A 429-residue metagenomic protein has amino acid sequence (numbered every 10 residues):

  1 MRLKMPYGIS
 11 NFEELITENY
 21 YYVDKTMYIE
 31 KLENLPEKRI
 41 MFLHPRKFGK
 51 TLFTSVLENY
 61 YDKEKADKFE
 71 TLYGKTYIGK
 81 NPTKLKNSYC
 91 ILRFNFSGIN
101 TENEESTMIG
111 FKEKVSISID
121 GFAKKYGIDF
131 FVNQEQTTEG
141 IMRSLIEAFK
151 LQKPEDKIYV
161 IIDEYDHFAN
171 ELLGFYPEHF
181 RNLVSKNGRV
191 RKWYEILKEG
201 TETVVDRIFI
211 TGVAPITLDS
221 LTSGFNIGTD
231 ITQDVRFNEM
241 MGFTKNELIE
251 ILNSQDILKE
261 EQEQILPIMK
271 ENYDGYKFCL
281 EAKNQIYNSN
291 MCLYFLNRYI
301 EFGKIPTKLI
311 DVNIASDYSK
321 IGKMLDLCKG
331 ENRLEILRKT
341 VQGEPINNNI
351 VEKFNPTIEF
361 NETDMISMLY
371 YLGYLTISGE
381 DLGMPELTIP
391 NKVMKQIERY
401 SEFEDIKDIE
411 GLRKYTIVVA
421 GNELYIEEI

Functional and structural regions predicted by a protein language model:
M1-E398: Phosphate-binding site recognition
S401-I429: Nucleic-acid nuclease catalytic cores
